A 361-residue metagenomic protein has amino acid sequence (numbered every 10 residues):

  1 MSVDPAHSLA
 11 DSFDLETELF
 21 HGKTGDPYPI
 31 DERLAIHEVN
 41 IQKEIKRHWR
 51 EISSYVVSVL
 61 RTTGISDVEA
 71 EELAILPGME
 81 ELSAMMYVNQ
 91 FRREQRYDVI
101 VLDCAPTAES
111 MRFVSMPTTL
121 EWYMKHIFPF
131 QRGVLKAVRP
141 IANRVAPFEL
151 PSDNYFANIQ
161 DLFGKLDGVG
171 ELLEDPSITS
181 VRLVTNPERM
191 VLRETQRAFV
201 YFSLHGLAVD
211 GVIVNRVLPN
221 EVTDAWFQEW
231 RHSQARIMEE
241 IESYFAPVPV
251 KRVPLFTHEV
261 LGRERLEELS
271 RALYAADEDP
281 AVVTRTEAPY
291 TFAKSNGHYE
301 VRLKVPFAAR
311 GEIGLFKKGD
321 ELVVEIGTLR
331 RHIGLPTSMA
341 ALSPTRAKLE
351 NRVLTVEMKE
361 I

Functional and structural regions predicted by a protein language model:
M1-E174, V181, T185-P187, V191 (+1 more regions): Flexible phosphate-sensing "switch/lid" loops adjacent to ATP/NTP-binding sites across phosphate-transfer
I30, K318, E325-L329: Short strand-coil-strand connectors
L166-R310, V323, L329-R330, G334 (+1 more regions): C-terminal lobe/tail of nucleotide-utilizing enzymes
K294, K317-K318, L349: Generic beta-strand structural signal
G311, A340-I361: Beta-rich strand-turn-strand
T328-R346: C-terminal beta-sandwich/jelly-roll accessory domains of carbohydrate-active enzymes
